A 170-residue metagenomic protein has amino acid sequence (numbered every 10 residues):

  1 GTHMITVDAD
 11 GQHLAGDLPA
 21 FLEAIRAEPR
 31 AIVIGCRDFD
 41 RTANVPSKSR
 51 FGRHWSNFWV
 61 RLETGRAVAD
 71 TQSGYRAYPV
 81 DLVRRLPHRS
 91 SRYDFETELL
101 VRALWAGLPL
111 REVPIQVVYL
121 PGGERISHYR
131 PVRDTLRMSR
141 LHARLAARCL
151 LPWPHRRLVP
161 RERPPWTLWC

Functional and structural regions predicted by a protein language model:
G1-Q12: Short beta-strand-to-loop acidic/aromatic patch adjacent to the donor-nucleotide binding site
H3, A15-Y93, L120-Y129, R133-S139: Acceptor/aglycone-binding surface of glycosyltransferases and processive sugar-polymer synthases
T6, G35, V113: Short beta-strand and adjacent tight-turn residues that come in two discontinuous sequence segments and form the edges
G11, R37, I115: Active-site loop/turn elements of alpha/beta-hydrolase fold enzymes, especially the short glycine-/histidine-rich
H13-L14, E162: Positively charged, low-complexity intrinsically disordered regions
E63-G65, H88-C170: Hydrophobic helical membrane-anchoring modules
